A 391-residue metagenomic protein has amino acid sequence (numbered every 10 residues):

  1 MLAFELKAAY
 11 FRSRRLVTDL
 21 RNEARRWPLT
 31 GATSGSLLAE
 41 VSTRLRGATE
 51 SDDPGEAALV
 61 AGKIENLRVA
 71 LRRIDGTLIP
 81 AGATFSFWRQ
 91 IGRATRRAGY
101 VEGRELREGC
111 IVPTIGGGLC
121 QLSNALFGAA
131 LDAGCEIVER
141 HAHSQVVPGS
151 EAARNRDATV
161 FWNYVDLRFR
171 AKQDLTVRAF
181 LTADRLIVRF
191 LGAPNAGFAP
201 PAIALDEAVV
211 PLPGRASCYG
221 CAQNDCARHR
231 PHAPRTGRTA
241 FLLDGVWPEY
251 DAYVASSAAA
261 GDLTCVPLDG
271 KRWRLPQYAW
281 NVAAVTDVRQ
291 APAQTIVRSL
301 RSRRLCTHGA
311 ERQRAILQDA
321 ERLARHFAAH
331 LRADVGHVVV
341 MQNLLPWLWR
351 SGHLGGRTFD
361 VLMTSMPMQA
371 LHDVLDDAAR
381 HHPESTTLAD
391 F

Functional and structural regions predicted by a protein language model:
M1-R235: Well-ordered beta-sheet/strand-loop patches within structured domains
G116-G118, S123, L242-G245, V339-N343: Short His-Asn-centered micro-motif
C120, K271-Q318: A conserved catalytic-core segment of Leloir-type glycosyltransferases
C218-P292, R357: N-terminal subdomain of nucleotide-sugar transferases
E249-Y250, R272-P276, P346-R350, P367-L371: Short catalytic/ligand-binding loop motif for oxyanion handling, primarily in non-cytosolic enzymes, centered on
L268-D269, N343, M363-P367: Histidine-centered beta-alpha loop that forms part of the nucleotide-sugar donor binding/catalytic region in diverse
L300-A310, V361-F391: Acceptor-binding helix/loop patch of EC 2.4 sugar-transfer enzymes, predominantly nucleotide-sugar-dependent
A328-P346, G355-L362: Short N-terminal targeting/anchoring amphipathic segment
